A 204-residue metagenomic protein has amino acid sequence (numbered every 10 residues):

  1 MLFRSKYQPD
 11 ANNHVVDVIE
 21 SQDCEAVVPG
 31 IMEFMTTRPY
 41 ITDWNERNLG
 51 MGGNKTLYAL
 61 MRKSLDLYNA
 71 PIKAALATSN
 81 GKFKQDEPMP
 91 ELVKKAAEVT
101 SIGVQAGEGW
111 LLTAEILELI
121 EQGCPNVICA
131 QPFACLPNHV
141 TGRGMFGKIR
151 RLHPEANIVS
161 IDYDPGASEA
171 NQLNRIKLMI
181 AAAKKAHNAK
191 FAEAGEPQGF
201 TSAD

Functional and structural regions predicted by a protein language model:
M1-D204: An N-terminal assembly and electron-transfer interface module characteristic of large anaerobic redox and radical
